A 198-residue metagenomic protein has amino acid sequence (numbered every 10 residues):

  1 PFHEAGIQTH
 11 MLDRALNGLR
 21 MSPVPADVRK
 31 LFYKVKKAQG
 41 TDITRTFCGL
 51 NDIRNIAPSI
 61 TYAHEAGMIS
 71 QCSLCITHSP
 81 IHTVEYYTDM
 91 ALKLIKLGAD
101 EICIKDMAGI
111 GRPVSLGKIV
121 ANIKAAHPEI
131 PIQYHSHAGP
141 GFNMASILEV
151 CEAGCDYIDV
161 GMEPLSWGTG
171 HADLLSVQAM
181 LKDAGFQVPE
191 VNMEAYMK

Functional and structural regions predicted by a protein language model:
P1-R45, G49-K198: Catalytic cores and adjacent flexible loops of soluble metabolic enzymes that perform enolate/carbanion chemistry on
